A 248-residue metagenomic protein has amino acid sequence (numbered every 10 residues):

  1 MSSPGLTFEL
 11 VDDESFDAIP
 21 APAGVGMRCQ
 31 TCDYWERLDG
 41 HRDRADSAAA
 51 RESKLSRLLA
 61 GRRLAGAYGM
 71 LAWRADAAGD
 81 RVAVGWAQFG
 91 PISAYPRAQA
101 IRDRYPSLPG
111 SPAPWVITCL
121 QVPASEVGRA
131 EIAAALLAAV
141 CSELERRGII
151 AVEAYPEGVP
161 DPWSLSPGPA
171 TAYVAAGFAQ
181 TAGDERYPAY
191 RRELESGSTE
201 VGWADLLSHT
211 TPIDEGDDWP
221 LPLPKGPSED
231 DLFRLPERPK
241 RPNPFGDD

Functional and structural regions predicted by a protein language model:
M1-L64, A124, E145-D248: Terminal substrate-recognition subdomain of acyl/acetyltransferases
A60, A78-Q121, V127-G128: Conserved acyl-donor/pantetheine-binding loop and adjacent beta-alpha core of acyl/acetyltransferases and related
A67-L71: Hydrophobic beta-strand residues of extracellular immunoglobulin-like
A75-A77, G177-F178: Short beta-turn/strand-loop junction motif enriched in small, turn-promoting residues
D76-V82, R146-I150: A short, structured loop/turn motif at beta-sheet edges
S111, E131-A134, W163, P167: Short, amphipathic alpha-helical segments
I117, V122, G128-E145: Conserved acetyl-CoA-binding loop-helix of GNAT-fold acetyltransferases
